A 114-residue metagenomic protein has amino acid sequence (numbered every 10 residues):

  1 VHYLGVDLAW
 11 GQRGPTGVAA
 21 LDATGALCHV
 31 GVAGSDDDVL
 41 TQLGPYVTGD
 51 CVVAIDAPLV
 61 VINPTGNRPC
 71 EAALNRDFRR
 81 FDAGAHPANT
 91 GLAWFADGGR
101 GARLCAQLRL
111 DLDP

Functional and structural regions predicted by a protein language model:
V1-P114: Phosphate- and other anionic-substrate recognition elements at nucleic-acid/protein interfaces
